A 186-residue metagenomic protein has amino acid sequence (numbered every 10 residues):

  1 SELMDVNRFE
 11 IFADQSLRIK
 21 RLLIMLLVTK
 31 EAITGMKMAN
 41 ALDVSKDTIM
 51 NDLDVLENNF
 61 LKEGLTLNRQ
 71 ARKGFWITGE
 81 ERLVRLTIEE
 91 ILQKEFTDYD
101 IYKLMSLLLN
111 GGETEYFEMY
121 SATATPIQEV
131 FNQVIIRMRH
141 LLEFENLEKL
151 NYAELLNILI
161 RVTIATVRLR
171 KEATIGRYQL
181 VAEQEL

Functional and structural regions predicted by a protein language model:
S1-L186: A cross-family "folded-core" feature that marks the main globular domain of proteins
